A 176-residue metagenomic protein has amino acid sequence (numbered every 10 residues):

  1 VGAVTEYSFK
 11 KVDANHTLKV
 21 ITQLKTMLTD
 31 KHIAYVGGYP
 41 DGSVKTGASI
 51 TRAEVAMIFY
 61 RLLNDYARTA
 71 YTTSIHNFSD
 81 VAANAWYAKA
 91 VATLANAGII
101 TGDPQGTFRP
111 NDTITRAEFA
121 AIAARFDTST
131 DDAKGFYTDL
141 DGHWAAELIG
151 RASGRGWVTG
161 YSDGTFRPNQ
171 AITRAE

Functional and structural regions predicted by a protein language model:
G2-V4, K19-K89, N96-A120, A124-L148 (+1 more regions): Feature responds to low-complexity, polar/acidic, surface-exposed segments characteristic of secreted/exported proteins
Y7-N15: Solvent-exposed segments in extracellular or luminal domains encompassing
